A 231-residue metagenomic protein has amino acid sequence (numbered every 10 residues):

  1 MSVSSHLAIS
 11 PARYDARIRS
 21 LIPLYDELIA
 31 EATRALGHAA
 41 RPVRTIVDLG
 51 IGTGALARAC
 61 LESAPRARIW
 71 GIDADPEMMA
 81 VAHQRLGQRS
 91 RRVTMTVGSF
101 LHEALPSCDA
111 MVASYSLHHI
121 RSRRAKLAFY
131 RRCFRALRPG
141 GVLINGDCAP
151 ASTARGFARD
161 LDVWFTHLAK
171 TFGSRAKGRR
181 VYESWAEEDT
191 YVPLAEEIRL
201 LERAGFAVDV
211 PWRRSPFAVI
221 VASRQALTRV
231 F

Functional and structural regions predicted by a protein language model:
M1-R41: Conserved class I S-adenosyl-L-methionine
V47, G54-H102: Class I SAM-dependent methyltransferase SAM/SAH-binding core
E103-M111: A short acidic, Gly/Pro-enriched loop at the edge of an enzyme's catalytic core that lines a small-molecule cofactor
A113-L117: A short beta-strand submotif of the Rossmann-like class I SAM-dependent methyltransferase core that lines
L127-P139: A short glycine-rich, Lys/Arg-flanked "PGG" loop and its adjoining helix->strand segment in the class I
G140-D147: Conserved beta-strand signature within the Rossmann-like core of class I S-adenosyl-L-methionine
C148-L200, A204: C-terminal alpha-helical "lid/dimerization" subdomain adjacent to the S-adenosyl-L-methionine
A204-F231: Core SAM-dependent methyltransferase catalytic element
